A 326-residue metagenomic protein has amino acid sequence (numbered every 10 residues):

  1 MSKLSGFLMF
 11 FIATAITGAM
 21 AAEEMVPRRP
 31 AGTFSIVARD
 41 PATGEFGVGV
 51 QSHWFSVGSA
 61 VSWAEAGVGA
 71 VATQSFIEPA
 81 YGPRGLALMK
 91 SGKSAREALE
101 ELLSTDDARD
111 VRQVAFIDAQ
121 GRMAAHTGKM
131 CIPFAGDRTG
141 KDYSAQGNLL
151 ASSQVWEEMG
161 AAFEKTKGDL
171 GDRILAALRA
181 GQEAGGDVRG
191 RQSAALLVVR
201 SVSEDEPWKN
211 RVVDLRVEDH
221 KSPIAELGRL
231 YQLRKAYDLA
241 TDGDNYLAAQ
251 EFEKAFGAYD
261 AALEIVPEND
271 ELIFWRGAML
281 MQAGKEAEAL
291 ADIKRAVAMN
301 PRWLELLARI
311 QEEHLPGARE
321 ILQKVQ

Functional and structural regions predicted by a protein language model:
A22-D238, L247-F252, D260: N-terminal nucleophile
A236, D270-E271, L304-E305: Helix-start (N-cap) detector for alpha-helical repeat units in TPR-like alpha-solenoids, especially tetratricopeptide
A298-Q326: Terminal, low-structured helical/coil segments at or just beyond the last alpha-helical repeat
